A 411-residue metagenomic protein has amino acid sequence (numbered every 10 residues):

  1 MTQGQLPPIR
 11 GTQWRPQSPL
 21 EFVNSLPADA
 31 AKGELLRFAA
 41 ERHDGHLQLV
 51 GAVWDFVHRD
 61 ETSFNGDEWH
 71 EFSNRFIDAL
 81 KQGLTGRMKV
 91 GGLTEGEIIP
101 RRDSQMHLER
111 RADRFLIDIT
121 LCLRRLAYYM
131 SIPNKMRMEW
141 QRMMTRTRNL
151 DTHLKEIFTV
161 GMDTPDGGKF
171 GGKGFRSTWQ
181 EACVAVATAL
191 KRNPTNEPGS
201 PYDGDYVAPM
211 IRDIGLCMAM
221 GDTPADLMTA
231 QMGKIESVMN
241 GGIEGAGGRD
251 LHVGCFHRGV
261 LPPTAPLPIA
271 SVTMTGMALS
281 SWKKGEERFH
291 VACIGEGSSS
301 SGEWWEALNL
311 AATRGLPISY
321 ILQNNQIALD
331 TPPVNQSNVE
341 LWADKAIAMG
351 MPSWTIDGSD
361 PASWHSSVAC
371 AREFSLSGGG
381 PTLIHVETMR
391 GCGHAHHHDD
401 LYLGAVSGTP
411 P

Functional and structural regions predicted by a protein language model:
Q3-R212, C217: N-terminal amphipathic, basic-rich helices that act as targeting or association modules
G4, P8-F38, R42-V53, V57 (+1 more regions): Glycine-rich ThDP/TPP pyrophosphate-binding loop and its adjacent helix/strand module within ThDP-dependent enzymes
T12, R111-K135, E236-F256, W304-N324: Solvent-exposed, charged interface segments at domain starts and junctions
L84, T145-T152, L190-P198, M228-M239 (+3 more regions): Structural signal for hydrophobic packing residues in well-ordered secondary-structure cores of soluble enzyme domains
T94-D103, R110-D113, S131-M143, P224-I235 (+4 more regions): Short, mixed-charge, low-aromatic patches
L154, C217-A219, D330, H394: Short acidic, gly/pro-rich beta-turn/loop elements at beta-sheet edges and active-site/ligand-binding grooves
K169-R314, P332-G350: Cofactor-binding active-site loop characterized by glycine-rich and histidine/acidic residues
